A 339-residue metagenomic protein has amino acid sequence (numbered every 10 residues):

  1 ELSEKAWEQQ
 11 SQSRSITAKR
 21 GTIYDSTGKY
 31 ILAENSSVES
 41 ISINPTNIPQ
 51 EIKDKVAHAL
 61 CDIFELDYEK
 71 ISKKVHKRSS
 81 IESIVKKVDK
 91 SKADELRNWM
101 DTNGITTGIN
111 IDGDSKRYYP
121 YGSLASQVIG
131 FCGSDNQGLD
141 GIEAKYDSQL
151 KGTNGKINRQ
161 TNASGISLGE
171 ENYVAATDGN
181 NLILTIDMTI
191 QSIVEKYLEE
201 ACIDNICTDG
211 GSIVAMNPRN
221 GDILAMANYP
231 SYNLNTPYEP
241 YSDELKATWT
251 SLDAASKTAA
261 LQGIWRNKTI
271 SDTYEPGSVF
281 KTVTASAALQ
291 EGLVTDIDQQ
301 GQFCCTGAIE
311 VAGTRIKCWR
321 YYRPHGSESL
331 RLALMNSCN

Functional and structural regions predicted by a protein language model:
E1-A59, L66, E171-Y173, N181-D204: Helix-start/capping segments and mature chain N-termini
E8, S13, I48, K77 (+3 more regions): Active-site loop and adjoining helix of the penicillin-binding protein/serine DD-peptidase-beta-lactamase fold
T22, K29-Y30, I166, G221-D222 (+1 more regions): Residue-level signal for well-ordered, solvent-exposed loop/turn and beta-edge residues enriched in charged/polar side
I23, Q160, A215-M216: Hydrophobic beta-strand positions
I31-E34, I223-A227: Amphipathic coiled-coil signal-relay and dimerization helices
A33-E34, S42, D54-D62, K73-G179: Small/polar-residue-rich segments within soluble enzyme cores
S37-S40, Y229-N233: A short acidic/small-residue loop/turn micro-motif
